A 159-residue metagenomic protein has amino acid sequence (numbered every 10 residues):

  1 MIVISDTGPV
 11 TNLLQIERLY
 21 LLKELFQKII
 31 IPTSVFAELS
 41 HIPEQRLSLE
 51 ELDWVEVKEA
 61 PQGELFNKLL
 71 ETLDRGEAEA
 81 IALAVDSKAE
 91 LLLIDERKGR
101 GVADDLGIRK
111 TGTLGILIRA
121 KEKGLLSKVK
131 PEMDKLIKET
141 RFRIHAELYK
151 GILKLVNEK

Functional and structural regions predicted by a protein language model:
M1-E90, R97, L106-I108, E147 (+1 more regions): Active-site-proximal, substrate-binding regions of enzyme catalytic domains and RNA-binding/basic surfaces
P43, R100-K159: Acidic, PIN/NYN-like endoribonuclease modules and their adjacent C-terminal/linker elements
